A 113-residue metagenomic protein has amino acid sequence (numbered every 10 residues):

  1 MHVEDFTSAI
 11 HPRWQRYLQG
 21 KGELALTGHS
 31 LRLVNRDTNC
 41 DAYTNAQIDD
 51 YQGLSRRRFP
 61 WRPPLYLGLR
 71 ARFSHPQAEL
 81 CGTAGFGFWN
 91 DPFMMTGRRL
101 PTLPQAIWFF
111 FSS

Functional and structural regions predicted by a protein language model:
M1-K21, T27: Extracellular carbohydrate-recognition regions
R32-S113: Secretory/extracellular carbohydrate-interaction modules and structurally similar beta-sandwich "look-alikes"
